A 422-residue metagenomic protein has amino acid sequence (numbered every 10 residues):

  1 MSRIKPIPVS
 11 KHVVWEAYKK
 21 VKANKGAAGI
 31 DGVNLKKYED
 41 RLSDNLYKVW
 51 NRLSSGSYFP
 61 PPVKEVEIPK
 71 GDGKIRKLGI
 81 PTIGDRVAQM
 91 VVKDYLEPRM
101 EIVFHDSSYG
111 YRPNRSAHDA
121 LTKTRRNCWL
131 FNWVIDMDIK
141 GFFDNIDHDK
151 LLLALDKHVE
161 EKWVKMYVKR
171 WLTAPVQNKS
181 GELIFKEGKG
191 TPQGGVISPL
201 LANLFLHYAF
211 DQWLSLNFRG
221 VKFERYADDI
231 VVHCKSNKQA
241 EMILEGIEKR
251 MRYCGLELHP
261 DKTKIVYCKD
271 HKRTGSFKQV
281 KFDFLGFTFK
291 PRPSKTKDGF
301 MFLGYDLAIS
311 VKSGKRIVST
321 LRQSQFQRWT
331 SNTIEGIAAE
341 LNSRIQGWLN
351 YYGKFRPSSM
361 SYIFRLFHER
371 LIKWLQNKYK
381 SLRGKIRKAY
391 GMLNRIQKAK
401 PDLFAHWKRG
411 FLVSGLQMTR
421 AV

Functional and structural regions predicted by a protein language model:
M1-S43, Y47: Non-catalytic, polymerase-adjacent accessory regions of viral genome-replication enzymes
R52-E67, G71, V103-S108, R112-R115 (+2 more regions): Conserved polymerase palm-domain catalytic core
P62-K64, G71, L172, V176-Q177 (+2 more regions): Core structural elements
Q89-S107: Electropositive, glycine- and tryptophan-enriched low-complexity nucleic-acid-binding patches
T173, C254-N332: A conserved non-catalytic segment of reverse transcriptases and RNA-directed RNA polymerases corresponding to the late
E187-T191, L303-D306, R322-I337, G347-M360: Short, solvent-exposed helix-loop connector elements
I337-L382, I386: Non-catalytic, peripheral interaction segments enriched in hydrophobic/basic residues
R370, L375, Y379-V422: Extended C-terminal regions of large enzymes
